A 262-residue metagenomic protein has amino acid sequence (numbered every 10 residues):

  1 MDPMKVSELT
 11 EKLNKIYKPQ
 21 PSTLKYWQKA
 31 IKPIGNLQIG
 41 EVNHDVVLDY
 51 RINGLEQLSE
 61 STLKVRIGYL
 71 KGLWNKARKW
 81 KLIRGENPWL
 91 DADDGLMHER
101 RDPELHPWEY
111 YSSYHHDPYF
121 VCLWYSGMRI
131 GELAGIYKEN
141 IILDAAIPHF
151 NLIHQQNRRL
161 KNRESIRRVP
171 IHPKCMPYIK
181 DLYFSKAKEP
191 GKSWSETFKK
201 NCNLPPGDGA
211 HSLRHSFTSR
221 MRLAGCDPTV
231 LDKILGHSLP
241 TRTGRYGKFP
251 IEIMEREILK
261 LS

Functional and structural regions predicted by a protein language model:
D2-A30, G54: Short, aromatic/basic-rich helix-turn unit that serves as a nucleic-acid recognition element
A30-P33, L37-D45, D49, E56-D91 (+1 more regions): N-terminal DNA-binding recognition helix of tyrosine site-specific recombinases/integrases
V42-D45, V65, G191, S195-T197 (+3 more regions): Short basic/aromatic active-site micro-motif
E60, K64, K79, I83-I130 (+1 more regions): Basic, Lys/Arg- and aromatic-enriched nucleic-acid-binding interface segment
K79, V121, Y125, E132 (+3 more regions): C-terminal catalytic core of tyrosine-transesterase DNA break-rejoin enzymes
D91-D94, S126, G135-P177: Conserved tyrosine-mediated DNA breakage-rejoining catalytic core shared by Y-recombinases
E104, L235-S262: Catalytic-site neighborhood detector that most strongly recognizes the C-terminal catalytic loop/helix of tyrosine
Q155-Q156, E164, P170-P206, S212 (+1 more regions): Active-site/catalytic core of tyrosine-dependent DNA strand-transfer enzymes
